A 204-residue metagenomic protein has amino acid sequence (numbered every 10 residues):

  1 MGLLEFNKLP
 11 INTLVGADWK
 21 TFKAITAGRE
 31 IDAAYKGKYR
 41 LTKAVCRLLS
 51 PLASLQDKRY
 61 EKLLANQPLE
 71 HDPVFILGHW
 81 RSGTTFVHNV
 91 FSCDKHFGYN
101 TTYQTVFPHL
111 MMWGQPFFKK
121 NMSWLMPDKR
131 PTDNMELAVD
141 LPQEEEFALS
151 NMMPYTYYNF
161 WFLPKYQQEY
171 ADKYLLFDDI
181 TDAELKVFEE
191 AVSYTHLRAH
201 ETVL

Functional and structural regions predicted by a protein language model:
I11-R47: Charged, amphipathic alpha-helical linker segments immediately N-terminal to NTP-binding catalytic cores
C46-K58: N-terminal pre-Walker A segment at the start of P-loop NTPase domains
L55-P73, P108: N-terminal signal-anchor transmembrane helix
H71-G78, K95-H96: Glycine-rich phosphate-binding loop of nucleotide-binding enzymes
G78-S92: Glycine-rich phosphate-binding P-loop
D94-T102: Post-Walker A helix-loop "phosphate-sensing" segment adjacent to the P-loop in P-loop NTPases
P108-A183: Small/polar (Gly/Ser/Thr/Ala-rich) solvent-exposed segments that form structured loops/beta-strands/short helices used
H196-L204: Single conserved hydrophobic/aromatic residue that forms the stacking wall/gate of nucleotide- or nucleobase-binding
